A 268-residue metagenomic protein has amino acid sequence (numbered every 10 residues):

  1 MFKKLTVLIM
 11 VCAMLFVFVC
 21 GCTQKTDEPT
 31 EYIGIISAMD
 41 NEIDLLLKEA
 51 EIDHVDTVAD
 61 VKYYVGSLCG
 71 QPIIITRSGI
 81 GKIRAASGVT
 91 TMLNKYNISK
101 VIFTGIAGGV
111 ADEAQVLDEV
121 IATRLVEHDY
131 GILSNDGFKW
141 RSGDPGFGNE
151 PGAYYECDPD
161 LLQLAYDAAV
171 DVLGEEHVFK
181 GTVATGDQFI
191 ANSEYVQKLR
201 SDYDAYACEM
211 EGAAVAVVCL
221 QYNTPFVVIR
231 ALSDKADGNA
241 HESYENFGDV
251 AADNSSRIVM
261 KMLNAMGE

Functional and structural regions predicted by a protein language model:
M1-K25: Secretory targeting signatures
T6, F16-V19, E42, I73 (+1 more regions): Generic "edge-of-domain/loop-turn" microfeature
V7-L8, C22, L46, A213-V215: Short amphipathic alpha-helical "recognition" segments used for binding
M14, I52-V58: Short, solvent-exposed secondary-structure boundary motifs
P29-I33, T57-E268: Glycine-rich phosphate- or other oxyanion-binding loops that anchor nucleotides, phosphorylated ligands
T30-A50: Short, conserved "active-site rim" segments that organize catalytic pockets and cofactor/ligand binding
